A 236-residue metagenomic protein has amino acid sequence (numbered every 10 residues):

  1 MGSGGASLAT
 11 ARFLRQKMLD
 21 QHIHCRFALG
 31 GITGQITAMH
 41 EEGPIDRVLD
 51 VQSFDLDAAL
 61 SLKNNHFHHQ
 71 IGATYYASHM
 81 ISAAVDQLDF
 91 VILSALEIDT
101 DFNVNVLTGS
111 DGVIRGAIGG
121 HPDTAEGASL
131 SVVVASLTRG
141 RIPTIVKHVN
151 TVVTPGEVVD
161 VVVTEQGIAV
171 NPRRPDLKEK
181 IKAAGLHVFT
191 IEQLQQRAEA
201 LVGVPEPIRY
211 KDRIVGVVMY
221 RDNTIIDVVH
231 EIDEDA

Functional and structural regions predicted by a protein language model:
M1-A11, G30: Glycine-rich beta-strand-to-loop/alpha-helix junction loops that act as flexible
T10-M18, H22-R26, T37-A236: Conserved phosphate- and dinucleotide-binding cores of soluble alpha/beta proteins, encompassing both enzyme active
